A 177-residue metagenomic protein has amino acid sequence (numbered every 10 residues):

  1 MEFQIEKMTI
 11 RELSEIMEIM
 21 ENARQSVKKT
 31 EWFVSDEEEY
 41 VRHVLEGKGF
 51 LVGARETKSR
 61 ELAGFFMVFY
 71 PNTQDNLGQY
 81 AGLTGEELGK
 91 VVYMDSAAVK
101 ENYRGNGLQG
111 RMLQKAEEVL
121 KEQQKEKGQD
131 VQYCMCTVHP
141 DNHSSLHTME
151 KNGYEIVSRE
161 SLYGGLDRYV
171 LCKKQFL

Functional and structural regions predicted by a protein language model:
E2-E18, K29: A short beta-loop-alpha structural element at the N-terminal edge of CoA-dependent acyl/N-acetyltransferase catalytic
K29-R55, T73: Active-site rim helix/loop that mediates acceptor-substrate recognition in acyltransferases
E61, M67-S96, R104, Y163: Conserved acyl-donor/pantetheine-binding loop and adjacent beta-alpha core of acyl/acetyltransferases and related
T73, T137, E150-Y169: Conserved catalytic-core motifs of GNAT/GCN5-like acyltransferases
V99, G105-K121, H147, K151: Conserved acetyl-CoA-binding loop-helix of GNAT-fold acetyltransferases
R104, C134-L146, Y163-G164: Conserved beta-strand-loop-alpha-helix junction that forms the acyl-donor binding cleft
G110, E126, P140-R159: Conserved active-site alpha-helix within GNAT-family acetyltransferase domains
L120-H139: Conserved GNAT acetyl-CoA-binding A-motif
